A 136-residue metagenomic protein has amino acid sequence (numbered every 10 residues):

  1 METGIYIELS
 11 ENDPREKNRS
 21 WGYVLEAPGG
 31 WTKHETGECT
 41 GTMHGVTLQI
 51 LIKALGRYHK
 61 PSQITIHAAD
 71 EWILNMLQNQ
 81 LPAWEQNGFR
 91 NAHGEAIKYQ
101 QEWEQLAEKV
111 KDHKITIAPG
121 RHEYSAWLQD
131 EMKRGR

Functional and structural regions predicted by a protein language model:
M1-G45, Q49, R57: RNase H-like nuclease fold core
E11-R15, L55-M132: RNase H catalytic domain
V24-A27, W84-N87, G135-R136: Short, low-complexity, polar/charged sequence segments that are solvent-exposed and flexible
E35-T36, G120, R134-R136: Helix-coil modules at protein/domain termini and other flexible surface or pore-lining loops, especially C-terminal
I52: Glycine-enriched catalytic-core subsegment of oxygenase/oxidase enzymes
